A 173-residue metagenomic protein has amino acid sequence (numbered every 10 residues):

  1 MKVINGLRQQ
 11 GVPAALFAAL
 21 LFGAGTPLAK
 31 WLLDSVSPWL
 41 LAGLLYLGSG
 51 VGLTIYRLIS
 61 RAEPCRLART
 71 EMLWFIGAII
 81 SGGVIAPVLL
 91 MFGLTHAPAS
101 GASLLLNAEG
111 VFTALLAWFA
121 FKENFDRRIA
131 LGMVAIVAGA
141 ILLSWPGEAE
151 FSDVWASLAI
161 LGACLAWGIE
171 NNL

Functional and structural regions predicted by a protein language model:
M1-L45, S49, A149-L173: Glycine-/small-residue-enriched transmembrane alpha-helix faces in small-molecule transporters and effluxers
G11-L16, A68-A78, F125-V137, A156-S157: Cytoplasmic-side transmembrane-helix entry/capping segments in multi-pass membrane proteins
A19, Y46-G50, G110-V111, M133-I136 (+1 more regions): Residue-level recognition of pore/gate-forming positions within transmembrane alpha-helices of multi-pass
L21-T26, T54, S60-S100, L105-L106 (+2 more regions): Specific transmembrane alpha-helical segments of multi-pass solute transporters/efflux pumps, especially DMT/EamA
S35, F92-P98, W145-S152: Helix-coil boundary and interhelical linker segments in multi-pass alpha-helical membrane proteins
L40-V51, L90-N124, A163: Specific alpha-helical transmembrane segments that line the substrate/conduction pathway and gating interfaces
L53, L116, F125-P146, C164-W167: Hydrophobic transmembrane alpha-helices of multi-pass small-molecule transport proteins
L53-P64, F112-F125, I169-L173: C-terminal ends of transmembrane helices
